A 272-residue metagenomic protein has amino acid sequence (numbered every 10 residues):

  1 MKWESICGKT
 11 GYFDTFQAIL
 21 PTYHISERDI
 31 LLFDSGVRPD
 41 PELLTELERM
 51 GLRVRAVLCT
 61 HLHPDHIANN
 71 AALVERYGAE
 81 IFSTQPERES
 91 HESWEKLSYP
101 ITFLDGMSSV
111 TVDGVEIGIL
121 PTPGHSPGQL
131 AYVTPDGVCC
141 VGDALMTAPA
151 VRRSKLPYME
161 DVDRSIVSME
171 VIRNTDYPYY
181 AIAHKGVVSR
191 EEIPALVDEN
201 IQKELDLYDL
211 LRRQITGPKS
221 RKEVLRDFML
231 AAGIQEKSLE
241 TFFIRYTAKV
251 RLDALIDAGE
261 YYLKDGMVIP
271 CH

Functional and structural regions predicted by a protein language model:
M1-M50, A131-G142: Conserved beta-strand hairpin/beta-sheet module of binuclear metal-dependent hydrolase folds, prominently
Q17, V37-R38, P64, G124 (+2 more regions): Short, glycine/acidic-enriched loop or turn micro-motifs at the edges of active sites
D29-L31, R53-A56, V115, G137-V138 (+1 more regions): Structural motif
V37-V112: Active-site HxH/HxHxD metal-binding segment of metal-dependent hydrolases
T60-H66, H125, H184, R251: Histidine-centered divalent metal-coordination motifs
E116-G118, P123, P127-L205: Metallo-beta-lactamase
I201-K219: Positively charged, polyanion-binding regions of nucleic-acid-associated proteins
R213-H272: C-terminal regulatory/interaction regions
